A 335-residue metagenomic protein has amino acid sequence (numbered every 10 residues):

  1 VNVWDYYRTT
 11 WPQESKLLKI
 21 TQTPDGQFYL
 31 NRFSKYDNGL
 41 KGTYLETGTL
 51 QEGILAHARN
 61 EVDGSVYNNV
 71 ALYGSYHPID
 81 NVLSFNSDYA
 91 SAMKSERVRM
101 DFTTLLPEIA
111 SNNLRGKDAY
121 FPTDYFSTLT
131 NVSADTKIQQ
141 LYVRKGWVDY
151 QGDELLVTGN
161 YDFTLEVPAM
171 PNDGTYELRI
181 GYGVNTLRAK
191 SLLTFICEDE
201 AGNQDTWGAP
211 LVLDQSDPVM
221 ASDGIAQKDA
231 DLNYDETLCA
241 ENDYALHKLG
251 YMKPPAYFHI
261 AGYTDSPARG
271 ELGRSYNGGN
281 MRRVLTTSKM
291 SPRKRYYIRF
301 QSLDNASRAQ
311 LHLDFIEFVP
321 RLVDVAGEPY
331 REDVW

Functional and structural regions predicted by a protein language model:
V1, G26-F28, N68-F85: FKBP-type peptidyl-prolyl cis-trans isomerase
V1-L17: Hydrophobic, helix-prone linear segments
K16-K19, T23-L55, V82-W335: Extracytoplasmic
T49-V70: Short acidic, Pro/Gly- and aromatic-enriched capping/linker segments at domain boundaries
D63-Y73, P168-M170, S288-M290: A general structural signal for short secondary-structure junctions and capping/turn motifs
